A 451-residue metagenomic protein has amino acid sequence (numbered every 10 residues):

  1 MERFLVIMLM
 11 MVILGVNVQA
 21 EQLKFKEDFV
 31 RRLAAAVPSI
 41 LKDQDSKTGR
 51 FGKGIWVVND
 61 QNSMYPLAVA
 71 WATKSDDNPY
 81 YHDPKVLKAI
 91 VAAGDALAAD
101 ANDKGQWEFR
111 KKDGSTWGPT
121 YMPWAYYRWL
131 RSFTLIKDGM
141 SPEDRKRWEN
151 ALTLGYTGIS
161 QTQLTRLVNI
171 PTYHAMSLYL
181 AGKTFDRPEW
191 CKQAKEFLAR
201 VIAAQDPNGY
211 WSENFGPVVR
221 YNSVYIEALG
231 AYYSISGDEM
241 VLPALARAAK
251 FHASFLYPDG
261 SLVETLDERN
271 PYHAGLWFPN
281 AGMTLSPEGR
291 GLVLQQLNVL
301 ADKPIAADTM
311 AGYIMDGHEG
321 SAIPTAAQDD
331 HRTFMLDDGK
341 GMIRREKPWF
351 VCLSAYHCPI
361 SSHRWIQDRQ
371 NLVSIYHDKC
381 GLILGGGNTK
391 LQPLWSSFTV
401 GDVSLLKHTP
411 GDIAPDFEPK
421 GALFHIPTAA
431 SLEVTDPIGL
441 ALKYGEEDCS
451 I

Functional and structural regions predicted by a protein language model:
M1-E2: N-terminal secretory signal peptides that target proteins for export/translocation
V6-G15: Bacterial N-terminal signal peptides
V18-A20: Boundary at the C-terminal end of the N-terminal hydrophobic targeting segment
Q22, S141-P142, S286-R290: General structural signal for secondary-structure boundaries
Q22-A34: An acidic-aromatic substrate-binding cleft motif
R32, A36-S39, D43, A204 (+2 more regions): Residues that form generic nucleotide/phosphate-binding pockets
P38-D45, R50-P243, E268-H273, W277: Aromatic-lined, polymer-binding surfaces characteristic of secreted/periplasmic polysaccharide-degrading enzymes
E239-I451: Extended polysaccharide-engagement surfaces of secreted carbohydrate-active enzymes
